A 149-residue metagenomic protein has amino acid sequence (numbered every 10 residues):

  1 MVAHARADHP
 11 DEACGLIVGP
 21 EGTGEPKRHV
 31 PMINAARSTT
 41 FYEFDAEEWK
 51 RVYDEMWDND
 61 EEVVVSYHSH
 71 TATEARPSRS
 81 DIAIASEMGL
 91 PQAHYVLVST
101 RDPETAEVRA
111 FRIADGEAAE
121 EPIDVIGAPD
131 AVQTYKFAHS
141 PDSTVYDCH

Functional and structural regions predicted by a protein language model:
M1-V63, A72-H149: Conserved beta-strand-loop surface patch within small alpha/beta domains used for substrate/adaptor or ligand engagement
S69: Metallo-beta-lactamase
